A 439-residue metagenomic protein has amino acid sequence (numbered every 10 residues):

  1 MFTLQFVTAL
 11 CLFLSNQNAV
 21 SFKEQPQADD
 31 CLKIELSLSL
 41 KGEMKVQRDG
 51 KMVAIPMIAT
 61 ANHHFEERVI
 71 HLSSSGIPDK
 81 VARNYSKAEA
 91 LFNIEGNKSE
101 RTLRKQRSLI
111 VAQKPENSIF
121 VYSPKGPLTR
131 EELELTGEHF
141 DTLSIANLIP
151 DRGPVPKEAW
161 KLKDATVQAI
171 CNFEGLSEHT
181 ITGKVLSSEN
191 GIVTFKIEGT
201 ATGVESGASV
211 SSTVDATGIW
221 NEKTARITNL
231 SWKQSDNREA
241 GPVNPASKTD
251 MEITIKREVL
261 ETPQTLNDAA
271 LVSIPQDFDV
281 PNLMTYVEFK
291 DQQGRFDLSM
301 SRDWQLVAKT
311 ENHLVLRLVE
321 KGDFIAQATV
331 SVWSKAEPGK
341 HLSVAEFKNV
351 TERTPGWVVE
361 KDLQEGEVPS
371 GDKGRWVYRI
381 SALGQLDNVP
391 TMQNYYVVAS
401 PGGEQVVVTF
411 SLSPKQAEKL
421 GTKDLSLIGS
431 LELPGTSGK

Functional and structural regions predicted by a protein language model:
M1-A9: Sec-dependent signal peptide recognition, specifically the positively charged N-region followed immediately by
S15-D323, W333-A336, A345-N349, V397 (+3 more regions): Signature of exported/secreted
Y286, V377, Q405-V407: Short, solvent-exposed beta-strand edge segments and adjacent coil->beta transition regions
I325-T329: A short macromolecule-binding patch
P338-K340: A solvent-exposed, acidic/Ser-Thr-rich amphipathic alpha-helical stretch
A345-G402: Signature of long, low-cysteine stretches enriched in small and polar/charged residues
N388-K439: Non-catalytic C-terminal interaction regions
